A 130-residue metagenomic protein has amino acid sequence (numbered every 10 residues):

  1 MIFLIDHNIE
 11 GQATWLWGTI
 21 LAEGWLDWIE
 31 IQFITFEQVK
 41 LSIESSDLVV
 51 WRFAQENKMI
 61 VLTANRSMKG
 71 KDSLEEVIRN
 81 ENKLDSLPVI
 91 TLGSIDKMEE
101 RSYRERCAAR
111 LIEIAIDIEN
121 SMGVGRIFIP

Functional and structural regions predicted by a protein language model:
M1-F3, M59-I60: Short active-site oxyanion
L4-L26, F33-E44, K71-P130: Acidic, PIN/NYN-like endoribonuclease modules and their adjacent C-terminal/linker elements
W25, W51-F53: Short secondary-structure boundary/capping segments within folded domains
D47, A54-Q55, M59-N80: Acidic, metal-binding active-site segment of PIN/NYN-like and related structure-specific nucleases
